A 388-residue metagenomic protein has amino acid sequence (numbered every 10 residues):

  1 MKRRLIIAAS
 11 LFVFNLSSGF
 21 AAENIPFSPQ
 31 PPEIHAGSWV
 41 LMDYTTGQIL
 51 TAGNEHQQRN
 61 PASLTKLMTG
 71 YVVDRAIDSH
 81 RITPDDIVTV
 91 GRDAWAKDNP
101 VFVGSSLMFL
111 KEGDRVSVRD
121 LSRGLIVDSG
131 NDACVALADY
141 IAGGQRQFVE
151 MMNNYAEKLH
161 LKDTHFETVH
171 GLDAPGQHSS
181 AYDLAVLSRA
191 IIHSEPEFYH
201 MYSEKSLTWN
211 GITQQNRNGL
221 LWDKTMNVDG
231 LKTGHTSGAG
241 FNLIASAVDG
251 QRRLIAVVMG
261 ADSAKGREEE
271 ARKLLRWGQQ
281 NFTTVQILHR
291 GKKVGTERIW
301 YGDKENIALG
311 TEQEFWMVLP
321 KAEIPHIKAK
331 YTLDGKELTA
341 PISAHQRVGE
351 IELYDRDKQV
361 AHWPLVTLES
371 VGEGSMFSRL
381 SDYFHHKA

Functional and structural regions predicted by a protein language model:
M1-R4: Positively charged n-region of N-terminal signal peptides that target proteins for export
A8-N15: Bacterial N-terminal signal peptides
N15-L16, D78, F282: Hydrophobic alpha-helical membrane context
L16-N24, V366: Bacterial Sec-dependent signal peptides at the C-terminal "C-region" and cleavage site
S17-S18, D98, V228: Generic hydrophobic, helix-prone segments enriched in Leu/Val/Ile
A21-Y182, R189-H193: Active-site-adjacent loops and short helices of periplasmic peptidoglycan-processing enzymes
L161-H165, D173-A388: Domain-terminus/edge residues, biased toward the C-terminal soluble/receptor-binding domains of extracytoplasmic
